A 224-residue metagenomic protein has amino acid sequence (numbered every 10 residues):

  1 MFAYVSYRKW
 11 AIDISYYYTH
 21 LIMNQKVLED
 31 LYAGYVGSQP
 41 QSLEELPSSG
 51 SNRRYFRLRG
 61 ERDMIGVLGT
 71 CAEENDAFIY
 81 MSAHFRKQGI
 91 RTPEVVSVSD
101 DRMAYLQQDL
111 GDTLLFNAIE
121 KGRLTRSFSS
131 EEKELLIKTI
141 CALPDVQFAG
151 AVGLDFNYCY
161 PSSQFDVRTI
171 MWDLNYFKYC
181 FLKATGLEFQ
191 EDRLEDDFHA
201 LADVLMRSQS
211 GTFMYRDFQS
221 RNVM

Functional and structural regions predicted by a protein language model:
A3-V5: Short hydrophobic alpha-helical segments enriched in small aliphatic residues
L28, Y32-G34, A151-S163, R168 (+1 more regions): An alpha-helical support segment within catalytic cores of ATP-dependent transferases
Y32-Q41, Q88-I90: Short secondary-structure junctions
V36-S42, A77-F78, D203-V204: Short Pro/Gly-enriched beta-strand edge/turn motifs at strand-loop
Q41-F56: ATP-binding glycine-rich phosphate-binding loop
R54-L58, V146, L201-M224: Active-site acidic catalytic loop and adjacent metal/ATP-binding pocket of ATP-dependent phosphoryl transfer enzymes
F56-D166, I170-W172, K183: ATP-binding pocket architecture of kinase catalytic cores
